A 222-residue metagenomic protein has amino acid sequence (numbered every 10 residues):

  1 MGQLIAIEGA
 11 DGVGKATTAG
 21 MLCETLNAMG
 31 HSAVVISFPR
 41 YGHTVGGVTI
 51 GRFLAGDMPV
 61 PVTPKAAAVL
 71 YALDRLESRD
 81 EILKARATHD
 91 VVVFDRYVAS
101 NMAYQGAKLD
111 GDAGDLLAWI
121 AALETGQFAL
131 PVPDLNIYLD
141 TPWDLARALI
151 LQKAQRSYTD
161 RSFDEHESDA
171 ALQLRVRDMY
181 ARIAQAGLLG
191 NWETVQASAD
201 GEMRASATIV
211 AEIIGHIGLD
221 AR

Functional and structural regions predicted by a protein language model:
I7: Hydrophobic anchor at the beta1->P-loop junction of P-loop NTPases
A10: P-loop (Walker A) phosphate-binding loop of NTP-binding proteins
K15: Conserved lysine of the Walker
T18: Hydrophobic positions on the alpha1 helix immediately C-terminal to the Walker A/P-loop
C23, D144-R222: NTP-dependent small-molecule kinase module
H31-F128: ATP-dependent small-molecule kinase phosphotransfer cores that center on conserved nucleotide phosphate-binding segments
R40-H43, V98-A99, T141-R147, D200: Conserved nucleotide-binding/hydrolysis micro-motifs of P-loop NTPases
N101-D178: A glycine- and Lys/Arg-enriched "phosphate-lid" helix/loop adjacent to the NTP-binding pocket of small-molecule kinases
